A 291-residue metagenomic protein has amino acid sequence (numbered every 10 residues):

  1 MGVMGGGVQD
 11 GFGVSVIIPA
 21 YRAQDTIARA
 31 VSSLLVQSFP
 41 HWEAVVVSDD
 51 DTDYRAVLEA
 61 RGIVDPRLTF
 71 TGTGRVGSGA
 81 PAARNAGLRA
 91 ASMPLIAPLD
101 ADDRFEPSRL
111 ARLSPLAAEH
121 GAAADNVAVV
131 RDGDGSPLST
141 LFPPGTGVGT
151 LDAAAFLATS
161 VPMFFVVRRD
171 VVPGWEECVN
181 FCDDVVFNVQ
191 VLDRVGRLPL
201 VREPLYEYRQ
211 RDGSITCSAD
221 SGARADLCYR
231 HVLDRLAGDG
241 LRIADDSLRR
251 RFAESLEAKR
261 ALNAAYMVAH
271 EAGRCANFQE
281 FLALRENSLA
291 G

Functional and structural regions predicted by a protein language model:
F12-S15, S33, E43, V186: Cell-envelope/extracellular polymer assembly enzymes that use nucleotide-activated donors
V14-T26, A30, Q37, V47-D49: A conserved hydrophobic helix/loop-capping motif in glycosyltransferases and polysaccharide synthases
V31-G74: Acidic donor-binding segment of Leloir-type glycosyltransferases
V64-R67, G74-S78, A82-A83, E106 (+4 more regions): Flexible acidic/His/Gly-enriched loops in nucleotide-sugar-dependent glycosyltransferase catalytic domains
I96: Short aromatic/hydrophobic "clamp" motif used to bind/position activated sugar donors
D100-R104: The conserved acidic donor/metal-binding loop of glycosyltransferases
G145-Y229: Conserved nucleotide-sugar donor-binding catalytic segment
P204-R211, C217-D245, H270-N287: Catalytic core of nucleotide-sugar-dependent glycosyltransferases
